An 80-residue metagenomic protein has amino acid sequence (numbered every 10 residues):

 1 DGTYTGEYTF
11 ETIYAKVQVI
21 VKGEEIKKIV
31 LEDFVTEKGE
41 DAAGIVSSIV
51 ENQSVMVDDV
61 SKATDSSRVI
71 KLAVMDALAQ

Functional and structural regions predicted by a protein language model:
T5-Q80: Active-site- and interface-proximal helix/loop "cap" or "latch" segments in soluble metabolic and energy-transducing
